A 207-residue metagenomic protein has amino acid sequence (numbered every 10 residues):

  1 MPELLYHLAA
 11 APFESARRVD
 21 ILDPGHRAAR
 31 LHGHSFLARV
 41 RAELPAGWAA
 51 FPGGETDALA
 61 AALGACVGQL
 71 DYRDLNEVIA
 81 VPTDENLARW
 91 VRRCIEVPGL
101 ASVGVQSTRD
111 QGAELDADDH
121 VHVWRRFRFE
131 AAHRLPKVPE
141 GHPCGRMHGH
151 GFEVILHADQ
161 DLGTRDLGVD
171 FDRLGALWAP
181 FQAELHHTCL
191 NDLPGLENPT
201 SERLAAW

Functional and structural regions predicted by a protein language model:
M1-W207: Charge-rich, low-complexity N-terminal segments
